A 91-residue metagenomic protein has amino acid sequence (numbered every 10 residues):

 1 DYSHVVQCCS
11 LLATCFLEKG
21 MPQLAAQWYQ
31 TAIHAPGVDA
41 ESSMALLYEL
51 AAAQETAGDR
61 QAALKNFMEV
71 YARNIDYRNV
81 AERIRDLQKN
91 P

Functional and structural regions predicted by a protein language model:
L11, Y48-E49, R83: "A position-specific structural signal for the A-helix of alpha-solenoid helical repeats
Q30-H34, Y71-A72: Amphipathic alpha-helical segments of tetratricopeptide repeats
